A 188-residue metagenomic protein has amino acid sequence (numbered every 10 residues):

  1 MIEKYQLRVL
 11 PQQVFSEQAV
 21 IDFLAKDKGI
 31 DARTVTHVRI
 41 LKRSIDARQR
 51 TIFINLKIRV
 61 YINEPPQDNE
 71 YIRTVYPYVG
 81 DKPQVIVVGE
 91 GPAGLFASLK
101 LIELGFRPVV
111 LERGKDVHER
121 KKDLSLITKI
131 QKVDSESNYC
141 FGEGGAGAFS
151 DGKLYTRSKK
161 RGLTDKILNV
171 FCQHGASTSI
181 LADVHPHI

Functional and structural regions predicted by a protein language model:
I2-P83: Extreme N-terminal leader/targeting segments of oxidoreductases
Q6-V9, V20, S125-I188: Conserved N-terminal/central alpha/beta ligand/cofactor-binding core
K82-V117: N-terminal Rossmann-like FAD-binding beta1-loop-alpha1 element of flavoenzymes
V117-H118, I188: Flexible loop/turn segments at secondary-structure boundaries
H118, L124-S125: Charged, amphipathic alpha-helical segments characteristic of ABC-type P-loop ATPases involved in chromosome
